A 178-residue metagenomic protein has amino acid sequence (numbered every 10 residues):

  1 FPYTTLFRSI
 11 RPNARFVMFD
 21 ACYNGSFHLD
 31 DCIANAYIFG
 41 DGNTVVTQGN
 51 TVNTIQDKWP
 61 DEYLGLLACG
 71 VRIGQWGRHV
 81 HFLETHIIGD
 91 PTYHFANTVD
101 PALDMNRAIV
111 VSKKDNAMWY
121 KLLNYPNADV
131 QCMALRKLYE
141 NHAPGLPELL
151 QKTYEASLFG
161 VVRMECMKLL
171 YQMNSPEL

Functional and structural regions predicted by a protein language model:
Y3-L6: Short, small-residue-biased leader/transition segments that mark boundaries at the very start of proteins
R11-G49, N53-D57, E62-F82: Catalytic-core region of carbohydrate-active enzymes that cleave or remodel glycosidic bonds
D20-Y23, G49-V52, V80, P91 (+3 more regions): Active-site proximal loops enriched in glycine and acidic residues that flank catalytic Cys/His/Asp and coordinate
P60-P144, R163: Caspase-like cysteine protease fold
M118-Y120, L149-K152, L178: Buried hydrophobic core positions in alpha-solenoid tandem helical repeats
L123-Y125, K152-F159: Solenoid-like repeat scaffolds
A134-L135, Q151, C166-M167: Hydrophobic core positions within HEAT/HEAT-like alpha-solenoid repeats
